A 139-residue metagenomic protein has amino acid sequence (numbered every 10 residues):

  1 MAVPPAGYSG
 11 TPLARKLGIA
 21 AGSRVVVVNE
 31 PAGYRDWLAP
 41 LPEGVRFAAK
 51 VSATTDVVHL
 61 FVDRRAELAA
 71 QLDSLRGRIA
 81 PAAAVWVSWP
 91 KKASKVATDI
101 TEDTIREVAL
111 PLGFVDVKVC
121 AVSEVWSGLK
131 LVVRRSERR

Functional and structural regions predicted by a protein language model:
M1-W37: N-terminal, charge-rich interaction modules
R24-P40, A53-A70: Acidic/glycine-enriched edge-of-secondary-structure segments
E43, D73-P81, E107-P111: Short, intrinsically disordered, mixed-charge
V45-T55: Short acidic low-complexity segments
D63-R65, P90-K92, V122-E124, R134: Beta-hairpin (beta-strand-turn-beta-strand) motif
L68-I100: Mid-chain, well-packed structural core segment of small domains
D99-K118: Conserved Class I S-adenosyl-L-methionine
L112-R139: Class I S-adenosyl-L-methionine
